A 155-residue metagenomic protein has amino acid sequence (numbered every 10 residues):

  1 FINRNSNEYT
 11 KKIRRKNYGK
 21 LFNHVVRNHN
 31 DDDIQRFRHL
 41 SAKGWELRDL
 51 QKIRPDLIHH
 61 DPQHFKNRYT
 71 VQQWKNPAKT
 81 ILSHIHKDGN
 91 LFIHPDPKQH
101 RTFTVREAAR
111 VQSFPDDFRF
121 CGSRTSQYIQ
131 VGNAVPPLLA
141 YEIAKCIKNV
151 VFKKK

Functional and structural regions predicted by a protein language model:
F1-K155: C-terminal target-recognition/interaction regions appended to catalytic cores
